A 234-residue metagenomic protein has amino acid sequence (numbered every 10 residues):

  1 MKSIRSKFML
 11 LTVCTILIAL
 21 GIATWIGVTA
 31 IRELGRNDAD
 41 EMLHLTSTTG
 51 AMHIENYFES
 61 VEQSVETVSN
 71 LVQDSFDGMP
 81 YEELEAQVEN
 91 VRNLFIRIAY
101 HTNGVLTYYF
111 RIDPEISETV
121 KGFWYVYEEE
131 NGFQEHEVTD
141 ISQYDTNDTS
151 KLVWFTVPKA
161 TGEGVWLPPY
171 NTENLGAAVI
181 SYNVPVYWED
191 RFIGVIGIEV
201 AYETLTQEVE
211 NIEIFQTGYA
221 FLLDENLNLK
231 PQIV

Functional and structural regions predicted by a protein language model:
I4-L11, T15-A86, G104, G164 (+1 more regions): Juxtamembrane extracytoplasmic/periplasmic/luminal helical "stalk" adjacent to the first N-terminal
T29-R36, G132, Q207-E210: Juxtamembrane transmembrane-helix termini
E59-E163: Extracytoplasmic/periplasmic sensory segments of membrane signal-transduction proteins
V88-Y100, V195, E199-V234: Solvent-exposed, extracytoplasmic
L106, S181-Y182, T217-Y219: Short loop/turn microsegments at loop-to-beta-strand junctions
R111-D113, P169-Y170, E225: Active-site-proximal beta-strand/loop segments in catalytic clefts of secreted hydrolases
E130-E203, Q207: Extracytoplasmic/periplasmic ligand-binding sensor regions of membrane-associated signaling proteins
